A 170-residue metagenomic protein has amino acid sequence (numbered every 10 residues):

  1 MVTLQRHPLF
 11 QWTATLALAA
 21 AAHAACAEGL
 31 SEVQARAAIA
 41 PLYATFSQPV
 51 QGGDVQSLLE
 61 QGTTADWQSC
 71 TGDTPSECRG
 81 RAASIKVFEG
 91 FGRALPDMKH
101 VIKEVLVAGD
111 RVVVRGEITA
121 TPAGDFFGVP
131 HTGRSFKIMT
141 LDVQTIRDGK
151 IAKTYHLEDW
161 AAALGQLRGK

Functional and structural regions predicted by a protein language model:
V2-A14: Bacterial N-terminal signal peptides that target proteins for export
Q11-H23: Bacterial N-terminal signal peptides
A24-A65, K170: Short, low-complexity N-terminal intrinsically disordered segments enriched in polar/charged residues
A37, Q56-G109: A solvent-exposed, acidic/Ser-Thr-rich amphipathic alpha-helical stretch
V105-V113, T145-A152: A short, structured loop/turn motif at beta-sheet edges
L106, E117-A120, E158: A mature extracytoplasmic/lumenal domain signature
E117-R147: Exposed beta-sheet edge and beta->alpha loop/turn motif
A152-K170: Low-complexity, intrinsically disordered terminal/linker segments enriched in charged and Gly/Pro repeats
